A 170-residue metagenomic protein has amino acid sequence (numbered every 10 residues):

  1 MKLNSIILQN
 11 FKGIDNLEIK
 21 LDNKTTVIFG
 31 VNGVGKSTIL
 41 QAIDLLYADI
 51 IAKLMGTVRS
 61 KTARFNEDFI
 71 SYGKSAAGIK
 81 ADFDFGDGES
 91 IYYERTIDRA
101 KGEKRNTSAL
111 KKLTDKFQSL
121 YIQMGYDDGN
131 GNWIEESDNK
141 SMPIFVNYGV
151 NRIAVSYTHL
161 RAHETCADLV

Functional and structural regions predicted by a protein language model:
M1-A167: P-loop NTPase switch/coupling surface
